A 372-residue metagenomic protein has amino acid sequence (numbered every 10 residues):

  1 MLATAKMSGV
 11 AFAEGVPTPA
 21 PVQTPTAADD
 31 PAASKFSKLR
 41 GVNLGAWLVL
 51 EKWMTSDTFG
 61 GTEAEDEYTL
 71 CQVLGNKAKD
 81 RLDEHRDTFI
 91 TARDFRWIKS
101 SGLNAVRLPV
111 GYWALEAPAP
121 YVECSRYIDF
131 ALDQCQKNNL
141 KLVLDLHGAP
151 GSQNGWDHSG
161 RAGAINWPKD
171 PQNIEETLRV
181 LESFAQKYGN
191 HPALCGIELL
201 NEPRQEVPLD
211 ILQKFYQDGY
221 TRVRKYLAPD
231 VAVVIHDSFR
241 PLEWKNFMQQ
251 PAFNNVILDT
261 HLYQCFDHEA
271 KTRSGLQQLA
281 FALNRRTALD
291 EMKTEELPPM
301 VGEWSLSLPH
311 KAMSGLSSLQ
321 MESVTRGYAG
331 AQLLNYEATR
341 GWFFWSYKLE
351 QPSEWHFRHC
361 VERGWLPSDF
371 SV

Functional and structural regions predicted by a protein language model:
M1-G15: N-terminal export signals
G15-L103: N-terminal carbohydrate-binding accessory modules
K38-L44, V106-L108, L142-L146, C195-I197 (+4 more regions): Hydrophobic faces of well-ordered beta-strands that scaffold small-molecule active sites in alpha/beta enzyme cores
K52-E65, P120-E123, G151-K169, F253 (+1 more regions): Aromatic- and acidic-residue-enriched segments that line the glycan-binding/catalytic groove of carbohydrate-active
N76-T88, A164-I174, Q277-T287, S323: A short acidic, glycine-rich active-site loop that binds or catalyzes chemistry on phosphate/adenosine moieties
E84-V106, E116, P120-G148, H158-G196 (+1 more regions): An active-site-proximal structural segment forming one wall of the substrate-binding cleft that immediately precedes
R179, Q186-G189, A193-G196, L200-L333: Extracellular glycoside hydrolase catalytic/binding regions
S318-V372: Aromatic-rich peripheral "rim/lid" segments of glycoside hydrolase catalytic domains that contact and position glycan
